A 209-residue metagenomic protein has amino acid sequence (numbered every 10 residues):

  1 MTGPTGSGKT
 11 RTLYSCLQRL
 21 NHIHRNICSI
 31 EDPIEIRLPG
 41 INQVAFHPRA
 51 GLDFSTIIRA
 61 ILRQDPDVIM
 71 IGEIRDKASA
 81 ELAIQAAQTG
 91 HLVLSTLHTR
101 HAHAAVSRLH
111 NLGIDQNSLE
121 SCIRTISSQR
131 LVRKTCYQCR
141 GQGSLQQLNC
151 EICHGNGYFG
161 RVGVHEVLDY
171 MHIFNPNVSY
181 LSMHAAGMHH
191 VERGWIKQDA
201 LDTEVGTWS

Functional and structural regions predicted by a protein language model:
M1-S209: Short, flexible helix-loop junctions that flank or precede catalytic/ligand sites
